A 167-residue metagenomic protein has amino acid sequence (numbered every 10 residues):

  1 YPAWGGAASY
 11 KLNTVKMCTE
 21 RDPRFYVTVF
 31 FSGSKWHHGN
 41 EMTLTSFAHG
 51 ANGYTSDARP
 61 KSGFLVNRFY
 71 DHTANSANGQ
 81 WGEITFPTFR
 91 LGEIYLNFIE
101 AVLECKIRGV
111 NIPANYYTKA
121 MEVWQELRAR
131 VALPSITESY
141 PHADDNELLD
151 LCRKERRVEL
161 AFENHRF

Functional and structural regions predicted by a protein language model:
Y1, G5-F167: Acidic/polar-rich alpha-helix caps and helix-coil junctions
